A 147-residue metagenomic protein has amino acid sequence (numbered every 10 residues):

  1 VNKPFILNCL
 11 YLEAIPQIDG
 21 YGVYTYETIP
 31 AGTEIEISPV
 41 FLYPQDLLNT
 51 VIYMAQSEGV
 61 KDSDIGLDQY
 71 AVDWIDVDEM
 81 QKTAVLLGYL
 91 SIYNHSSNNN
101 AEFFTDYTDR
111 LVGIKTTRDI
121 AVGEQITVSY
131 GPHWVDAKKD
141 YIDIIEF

Functional and structural regions predicted by a protein language model:
V1-F147: Conserved catalytic SET/PR domain of SAM-dependent protein methyltransferases, capturing the structural core that binds
